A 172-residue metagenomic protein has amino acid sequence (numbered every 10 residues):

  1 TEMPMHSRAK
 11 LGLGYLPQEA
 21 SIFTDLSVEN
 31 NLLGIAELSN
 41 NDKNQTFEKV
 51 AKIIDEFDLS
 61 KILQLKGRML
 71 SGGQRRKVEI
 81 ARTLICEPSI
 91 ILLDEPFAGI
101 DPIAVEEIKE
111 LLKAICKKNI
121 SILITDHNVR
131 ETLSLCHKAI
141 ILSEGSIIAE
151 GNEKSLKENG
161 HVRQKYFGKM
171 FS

Functional and structural regions predicted by a protein language model:
D25-L33: Short coil-to-helix segment of the ABC ATPase nucleotide-binding domain corresponding to the Q-loop/switch region
L33, N44-I62, K109-K113: Conserved ABC ATPase "signature" region
K66-L70, Q74: Conserved ABC ATPase signature
I80: Hydrophobic anchor residue at the start of the ABC signature
E87: Conserved catalytic motifs of ABC-family nucleotide-binding domains
I91-D94: Catalytic Walker B motif of ABC-type/P-loop ATPase nucleotide-binding domains
